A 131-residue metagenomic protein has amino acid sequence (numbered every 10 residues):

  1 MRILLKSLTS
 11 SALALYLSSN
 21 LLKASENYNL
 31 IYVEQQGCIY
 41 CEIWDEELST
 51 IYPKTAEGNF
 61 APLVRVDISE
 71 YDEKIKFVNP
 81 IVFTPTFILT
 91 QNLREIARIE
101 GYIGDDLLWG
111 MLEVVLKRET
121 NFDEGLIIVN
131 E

Functional and structural regions predicted by a protein language model:
T9-S19: Bacterial N-terminal signal peptides
N20-E26: Sec/Tat signal peptide C-region and signal peptidase I cleavage site
E26-Q36: Short active-site neighborhood of thiol/selenol oxidoreductases, capturing the structured segment around
N27, P80, I96, E100-E131: Non-globular targeting/processing and membrane-anchoring segments
V33, A56-E73: Thiol-based oxidoreductase modules, predominantly thioredoxin-like and allied folds used for disulfide exchange
E34-Y40, F83: Short pre-active-site segment immediately N-terminal to redox-active cysteine/selenocysteine motifs in thiol-based
C41-E57: Typically the conserved alpha-helix immediately C-terminal to a functionally engaged Cys/Sec in thioredoxin-like
F83-R98: A short, hydrophobic beta-strand/beta-hairpin element that forms part of a small beta-sheet core
